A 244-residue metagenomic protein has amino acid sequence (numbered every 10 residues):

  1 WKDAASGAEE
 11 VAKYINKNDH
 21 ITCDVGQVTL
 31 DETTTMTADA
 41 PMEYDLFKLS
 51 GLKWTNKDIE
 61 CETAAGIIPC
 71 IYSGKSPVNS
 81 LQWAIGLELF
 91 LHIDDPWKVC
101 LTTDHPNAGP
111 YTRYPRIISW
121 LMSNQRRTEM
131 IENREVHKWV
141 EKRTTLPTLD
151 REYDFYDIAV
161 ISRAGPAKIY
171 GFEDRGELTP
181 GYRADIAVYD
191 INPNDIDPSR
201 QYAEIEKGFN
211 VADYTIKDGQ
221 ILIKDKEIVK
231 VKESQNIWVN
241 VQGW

Functional and structural regions predicted by a protein language model:
W1-K98: Histidine/acidic residue-rich metal-binding segments in metalloenzymes
H92-K98, G109-W244: Active-site microenvironment of metallo-dependent hydrolases
H105: Active-site metal-binding loops of divalent metal-dependent hydrolases
